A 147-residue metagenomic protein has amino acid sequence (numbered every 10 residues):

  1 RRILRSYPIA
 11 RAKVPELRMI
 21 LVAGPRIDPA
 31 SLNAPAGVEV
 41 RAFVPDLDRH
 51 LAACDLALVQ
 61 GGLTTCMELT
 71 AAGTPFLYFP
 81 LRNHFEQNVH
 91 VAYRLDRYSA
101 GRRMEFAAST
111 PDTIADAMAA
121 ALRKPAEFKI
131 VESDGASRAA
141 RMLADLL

Functional and structural regions predicted by a protein language model:
R1, A30, M67, Y93 (+1 more regions): Alpha-helical elements of the RecA-like P-loop NTPase motor core of helicases
R1-L56, A107: Donor-nucleotide binding loops and adjacent catalytic segments primarily of GT-B fold Leloir glycosyltransferases
L17-M19, F76, G101: Hydrophobic anchor at the start of a short beta-strand that flanks the dinucleotide cofactor-binding loop
A34-A36, A72-G73, Y98-S99: Short, structured coil segments at secondary-structure junctions
P45-D46, T64, Q87, F106-T113 (+1 more regions): Short beta->alpha linker loops
D46-H90: A donor-sugar binding/catalytic signature common to diverse glycosyltransferases and related nucleotide-sugar
N83-A117: Change "using UDP/GDP/dTDP sugars" to "using nucleotide sugars
A115-L147: C-terminal amphipathic helix plus adjacent low-complexity, charged tail appended to glycosyltransferase catalytic
